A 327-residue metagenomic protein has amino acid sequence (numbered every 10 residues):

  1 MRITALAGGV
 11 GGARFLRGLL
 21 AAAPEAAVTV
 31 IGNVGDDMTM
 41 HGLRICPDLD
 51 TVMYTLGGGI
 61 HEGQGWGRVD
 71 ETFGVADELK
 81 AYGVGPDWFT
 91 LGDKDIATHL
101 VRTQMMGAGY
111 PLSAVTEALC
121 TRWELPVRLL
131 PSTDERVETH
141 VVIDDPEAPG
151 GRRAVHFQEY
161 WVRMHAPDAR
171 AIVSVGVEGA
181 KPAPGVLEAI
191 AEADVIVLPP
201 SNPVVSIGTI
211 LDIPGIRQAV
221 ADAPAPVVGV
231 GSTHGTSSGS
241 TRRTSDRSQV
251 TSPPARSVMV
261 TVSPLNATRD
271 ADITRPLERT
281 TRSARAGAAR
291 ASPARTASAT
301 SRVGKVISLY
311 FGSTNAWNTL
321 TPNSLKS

Functional and structural regions predicted by a protein language model:
M1-I3: Extreme N-terminal starter segment of soluble prokaryotic enzymes
G11-L16, V205-I210: Short glycine/serine/threonine-rich phosphate/pyrophosphate-binding segments that cradle anionic phosphate groups
F15-A26: A short, Lys/Arg-enriched amphipathic alpha-helix followed by its capping loop at the start of a domain
P24-A26, A223-V227: A short helix->loop->beta-strand "cap" motif at the edges of active sites that frequently abuts
N33-S174: Electropositive, gly/pro-rich neighborhoods at or near active sites that engage anionic ligands
A193: An anion/phosphate-binding loop that grips the pyrophosphate of nucleotide cofactors and donors
I210-R217: Charged helix-capping and loop-helix junction motifs
S240-S257, T261-R269, T274-R275, R279-R302 (+1 more regions): Low-acidity, Ser/Thr- and Arg-rich intrinsically disordered low-complexity segments
